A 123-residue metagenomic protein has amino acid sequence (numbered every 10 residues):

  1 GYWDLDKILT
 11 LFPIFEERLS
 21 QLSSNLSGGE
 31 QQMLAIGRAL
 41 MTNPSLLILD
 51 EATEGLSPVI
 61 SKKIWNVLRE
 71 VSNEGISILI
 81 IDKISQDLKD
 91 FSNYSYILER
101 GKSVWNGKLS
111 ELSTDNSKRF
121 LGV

Functional and structural regions predicted by a protein language model:
L22-L26, E30: Conserved ABC ATPase signature
I36: Hydrophobic anchor residue at the start of the ABC signature
A39-L40: ABC ATPase C-loop
N43: Conserved catalytic motifs of ABC-family nucleotide-binding domains
E51-A52: Walker B catalytic motif
D82-K83: H-loop/switch region of ABC-family ATPase nucleotide-binding domains
L88-D90: A short, surface-exposed alpha-helical micro-motif characterized by mixed small hydrophobic and charged/polar residues
